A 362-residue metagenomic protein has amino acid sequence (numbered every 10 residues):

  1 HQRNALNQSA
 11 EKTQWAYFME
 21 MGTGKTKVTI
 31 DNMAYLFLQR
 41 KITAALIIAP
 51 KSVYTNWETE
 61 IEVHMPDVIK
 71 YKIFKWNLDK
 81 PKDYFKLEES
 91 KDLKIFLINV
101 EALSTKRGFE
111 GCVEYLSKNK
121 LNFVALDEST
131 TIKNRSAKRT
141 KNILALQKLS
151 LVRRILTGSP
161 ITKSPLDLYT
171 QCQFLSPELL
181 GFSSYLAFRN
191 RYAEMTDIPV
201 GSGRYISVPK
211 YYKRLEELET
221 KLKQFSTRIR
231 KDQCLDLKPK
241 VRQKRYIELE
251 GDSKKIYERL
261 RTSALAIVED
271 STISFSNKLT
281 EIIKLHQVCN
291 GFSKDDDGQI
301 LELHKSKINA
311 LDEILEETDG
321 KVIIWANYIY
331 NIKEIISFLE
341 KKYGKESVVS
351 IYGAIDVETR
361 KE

Functional and structural regions predicted by a protein language model:
H1-F18: Conserved pre-motif I regulatory segment
M21-G22, S150-P165: Conserved helicase ATPase motor motifs in RecA-like P-loop NTPase domains
K25-A34, Y169: Motif I (Walker A/P-loop) of helicase-class P-loop NTPases
V28, K41-V63, T162-D167, N327-I329: Conserved Walker A/P-loop ATP-binding site and its immediately adjacent core in helicase/helicase-like ATPase domains
V53-D79, L175-E178, K342-K345: Conserved helix-turn-beta segment of the N-terminal RecA-like "Helicase ATP-binding" lobe in SF1/SF2 helicases
P81-F96, E358-E362: Conserved motor-coupling elements within RecA-like helicase/translocase cores
L97-L103, G111-K120, A137-L151, G181-G320: Inter-lobe coupling linker of SF2 helicases/translocases
I323-W325, K333-E362: Conserved helicase ATPase core of P-loop NTP-dependent helicases/translocases
